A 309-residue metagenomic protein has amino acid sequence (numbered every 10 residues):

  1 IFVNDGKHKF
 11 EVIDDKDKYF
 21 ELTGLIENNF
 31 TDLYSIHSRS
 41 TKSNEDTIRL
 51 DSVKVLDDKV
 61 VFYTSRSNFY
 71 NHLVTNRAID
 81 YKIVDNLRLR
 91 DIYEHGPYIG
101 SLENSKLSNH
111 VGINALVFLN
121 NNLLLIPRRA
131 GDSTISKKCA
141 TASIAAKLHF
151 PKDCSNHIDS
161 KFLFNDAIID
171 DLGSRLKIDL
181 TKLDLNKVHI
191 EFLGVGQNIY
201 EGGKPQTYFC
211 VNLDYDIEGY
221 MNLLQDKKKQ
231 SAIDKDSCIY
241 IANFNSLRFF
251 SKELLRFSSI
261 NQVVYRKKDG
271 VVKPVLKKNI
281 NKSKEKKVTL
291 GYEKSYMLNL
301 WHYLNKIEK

Functional and structural regions predicted by a protein language model:
I1-D170, I178-K309: N-terminal leader/linker segments that precede catalytic domains of diphosphate-processing enzymes
G173: Juxtacatalytic substrate-recognition/specificity segment
